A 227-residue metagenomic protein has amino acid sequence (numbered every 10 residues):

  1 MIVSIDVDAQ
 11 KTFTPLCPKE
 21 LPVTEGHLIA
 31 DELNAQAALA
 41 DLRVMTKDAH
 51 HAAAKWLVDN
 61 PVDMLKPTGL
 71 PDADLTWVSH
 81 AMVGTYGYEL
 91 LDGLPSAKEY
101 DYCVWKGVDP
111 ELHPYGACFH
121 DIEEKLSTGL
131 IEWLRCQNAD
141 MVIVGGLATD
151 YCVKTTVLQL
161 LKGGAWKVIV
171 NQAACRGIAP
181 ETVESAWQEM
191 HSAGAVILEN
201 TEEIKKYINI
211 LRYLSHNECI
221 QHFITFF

Functional and structural regions predicted by a protein language model:
M1-G107, C136, D140, K162-G163 (+2 more regions): Active-site acidic carboxylates
W56, P114-A117, T155, E181-T182: Short, well-ordered secondary-structure micro-motifs
S79-G84, F119-E123, G146: Short, surface-exposed loop/turn motifs that are enriched in glycine and acidic residues and include a nearby proline
A97-Q137: Histidine/lysine/aspartate-rich catalytic loop segments that bind and position anionic ligands
A139-C152, I169-C175: Glycine-rich anion-binding loop/nest that anchors nucleotide
V153-G163: Short Gly/Thr/Asp-enriched flexible loops that form oxyanion-binding sites at enzyme active sites
